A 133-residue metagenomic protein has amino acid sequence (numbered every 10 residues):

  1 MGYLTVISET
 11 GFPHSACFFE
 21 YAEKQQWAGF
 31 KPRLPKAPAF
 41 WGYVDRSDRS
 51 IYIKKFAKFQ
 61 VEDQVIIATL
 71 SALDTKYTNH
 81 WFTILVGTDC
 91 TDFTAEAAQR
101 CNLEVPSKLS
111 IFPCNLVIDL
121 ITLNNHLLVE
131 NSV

Functional and structural regions predicted by a protein language model:
M1-A57: Glycine-rich catalytic cores of cysteine/serine-nucleophile enzymes that process amide/ester linkages in cell-envelope
V6, Y52-F59, K76-L85: Second-shell loop/turn segments in exported
I7, V44-S47, F56, D63 (+3 more regions): Generic alpha-helical secondary structure signal
E9-F12, F59-I66, T83-T91: Solvent-exposed, acidic/flexible segments
Y21-K24, S71-V133: Activation targets extended, charge/polar-rich intrinsically disordered C-terminal tails
K36, K55-I66, F112-P113: General structural signal for secondary-structure boundaries
R46-R49, V61, L128-V133: Extracellular cell-wall/glycan-interacting regions and their flexible linkers
Y52, I67-L70: A glycine-rich, hydrophobic loop/mini-helix early in the fold
